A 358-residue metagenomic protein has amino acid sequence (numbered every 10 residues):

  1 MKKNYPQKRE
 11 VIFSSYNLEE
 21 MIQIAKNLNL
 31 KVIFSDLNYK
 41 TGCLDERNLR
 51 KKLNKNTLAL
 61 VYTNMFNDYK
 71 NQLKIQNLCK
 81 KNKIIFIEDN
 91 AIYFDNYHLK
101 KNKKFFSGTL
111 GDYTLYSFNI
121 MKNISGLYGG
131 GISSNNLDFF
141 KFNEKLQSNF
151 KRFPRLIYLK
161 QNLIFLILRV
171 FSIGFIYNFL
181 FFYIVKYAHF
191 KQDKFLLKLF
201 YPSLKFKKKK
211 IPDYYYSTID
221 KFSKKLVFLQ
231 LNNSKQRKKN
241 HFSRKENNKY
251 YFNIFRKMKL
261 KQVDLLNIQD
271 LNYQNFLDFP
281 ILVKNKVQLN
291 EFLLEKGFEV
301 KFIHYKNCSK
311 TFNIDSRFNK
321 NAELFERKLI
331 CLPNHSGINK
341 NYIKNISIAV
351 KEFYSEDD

Functional and structural regions predicted by a protein language model:
M1-K52, L293: Conserved PLP-anchoring active-site segment centered on the Schiff-base-forming lysine
V11, N29, L60, N64 (+9 more regions): Generic structural signal for small/hydrophobic residues in well-ordered secondary structure, especially within
T41-S148, C331, H335: Active-site phosphate-binding strand-loop segment of PLP-dependent enzymes
S117, F276-V283, T311-N319, F325-N339: Conserved PLP-binding active-site segment of the aspartate aminotransferase-like
D138-F222: Active-site C-terminal subdomain of aminotransferase-like
N143, L289-G297, I346-K351: Short amphipathic alpha-helices in soluble, non-transmembrane regions that often serve as interface/regulatory elements
P154-Y158, Y250, I254, L265-D270 (+1 more regions): Conserved PLP cofactor-binding pocket of PLP-dependent enzymes
Y201-S234, K238-F252, D264-P280: Conserved glycine-rich beta-strand-loop-beta hairpin in the small C-terminal domain of fold type I
